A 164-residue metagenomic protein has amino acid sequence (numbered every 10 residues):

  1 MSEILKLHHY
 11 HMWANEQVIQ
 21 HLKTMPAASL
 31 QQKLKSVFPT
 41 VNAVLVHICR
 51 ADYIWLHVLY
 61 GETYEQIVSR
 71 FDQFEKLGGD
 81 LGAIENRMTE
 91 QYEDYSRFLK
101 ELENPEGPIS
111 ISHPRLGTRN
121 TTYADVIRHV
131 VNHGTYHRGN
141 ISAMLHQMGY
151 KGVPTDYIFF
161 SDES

Functional and structural regions predicted by a protein language model:
E3-L7, L81-G82: Active-site rim elements
L5-F71, R115-S164: Short, contiguous alpha-helical
Y64-E103: Helix-adjacent hinge/juxtasegments
E101-L116: Acidic catalytic patch
